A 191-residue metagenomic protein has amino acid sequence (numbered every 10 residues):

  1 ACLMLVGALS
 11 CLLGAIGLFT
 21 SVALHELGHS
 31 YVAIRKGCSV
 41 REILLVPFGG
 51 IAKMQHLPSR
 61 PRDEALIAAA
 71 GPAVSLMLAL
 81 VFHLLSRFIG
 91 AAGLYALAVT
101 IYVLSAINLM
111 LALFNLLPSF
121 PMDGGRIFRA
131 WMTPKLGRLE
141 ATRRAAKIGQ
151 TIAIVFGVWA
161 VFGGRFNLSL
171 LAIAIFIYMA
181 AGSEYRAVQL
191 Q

Functional and structural regions predicted by a protein language model:
A1-Q191: Hydrophobic transmembrane alpha-helices and their immediate loop junctions in multi-pass integral membrane proteins
